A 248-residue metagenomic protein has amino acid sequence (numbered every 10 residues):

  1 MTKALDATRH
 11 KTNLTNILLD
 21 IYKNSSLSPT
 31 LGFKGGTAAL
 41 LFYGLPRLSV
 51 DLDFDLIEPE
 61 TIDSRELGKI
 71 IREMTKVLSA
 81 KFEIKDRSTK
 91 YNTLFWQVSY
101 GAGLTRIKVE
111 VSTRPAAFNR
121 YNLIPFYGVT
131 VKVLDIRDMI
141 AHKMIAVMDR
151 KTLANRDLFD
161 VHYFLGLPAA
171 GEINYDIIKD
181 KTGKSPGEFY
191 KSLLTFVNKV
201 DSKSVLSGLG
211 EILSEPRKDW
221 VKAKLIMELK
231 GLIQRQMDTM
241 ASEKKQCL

Functional and structural regions predicted by a protein language model:
M1-L31, F42-L45, I57-L248: Structured mid-to-C-terminal alpha-helical surface segments
F33-A38: Glycine-rich beta-strand-to-loop/alpha-helix junction loops that act as flexible
S49: Anion-coordinating catalytic cores for phosphoryl-, nucleotidyl-, and glycosidic chemistry
D53: Acidic Asp/Glu-based divalent-cation binding sites
